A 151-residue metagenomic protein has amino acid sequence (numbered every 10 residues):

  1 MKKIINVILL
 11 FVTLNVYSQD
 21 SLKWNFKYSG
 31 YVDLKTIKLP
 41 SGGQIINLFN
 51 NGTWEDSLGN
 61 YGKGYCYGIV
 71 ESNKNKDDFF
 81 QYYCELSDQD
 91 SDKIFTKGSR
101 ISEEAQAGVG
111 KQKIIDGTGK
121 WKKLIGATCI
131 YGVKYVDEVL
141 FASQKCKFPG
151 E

Functional and structural regions predicted by a protein language model:
M1-K2, Q19: A general structural signal for short secondary-structure junctions and capping/turn motifs
K2-L9: Sec-dependent signal peptide recognition, specifically the positively charged N-region followed immediately by
T13-S18: N-terminal signal peptide c-region/cleavage motif recognized by signal peptidases
Q19-E151: Beta-strand-enriched cores of mature, soluble protein domains
